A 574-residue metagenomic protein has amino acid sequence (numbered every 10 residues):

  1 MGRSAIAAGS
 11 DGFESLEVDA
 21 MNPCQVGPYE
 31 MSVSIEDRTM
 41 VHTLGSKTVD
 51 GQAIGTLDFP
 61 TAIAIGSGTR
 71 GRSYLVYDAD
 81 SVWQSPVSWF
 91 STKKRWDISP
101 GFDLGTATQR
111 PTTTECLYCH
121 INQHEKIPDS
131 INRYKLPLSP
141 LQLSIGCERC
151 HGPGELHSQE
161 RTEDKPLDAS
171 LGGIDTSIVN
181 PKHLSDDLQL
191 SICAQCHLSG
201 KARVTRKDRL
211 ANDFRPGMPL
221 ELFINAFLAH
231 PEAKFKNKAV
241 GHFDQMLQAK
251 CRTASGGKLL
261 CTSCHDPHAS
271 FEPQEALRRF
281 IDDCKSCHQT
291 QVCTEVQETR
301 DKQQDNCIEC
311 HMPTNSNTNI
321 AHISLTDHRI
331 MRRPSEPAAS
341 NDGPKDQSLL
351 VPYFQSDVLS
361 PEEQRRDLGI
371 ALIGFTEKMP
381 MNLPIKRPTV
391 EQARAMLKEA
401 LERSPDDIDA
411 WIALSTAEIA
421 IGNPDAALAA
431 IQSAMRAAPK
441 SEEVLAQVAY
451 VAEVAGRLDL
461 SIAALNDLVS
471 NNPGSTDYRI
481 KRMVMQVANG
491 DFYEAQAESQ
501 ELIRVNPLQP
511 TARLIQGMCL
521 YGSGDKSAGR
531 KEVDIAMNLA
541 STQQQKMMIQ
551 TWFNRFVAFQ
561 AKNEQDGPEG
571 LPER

Functional and structural regions predicted by a protein language model:
M1-S67, S73, P86, I98-G101 (+1 more regions): Primarily the internal scaffold of c-type cytochrome electron-transfer domains, especially repeated/multiheme c-type
G374, A420, V454-A455, A488-N489 (+2 more regions): Register position in tetratricopeptide repeats
P405, P439, P473-G474, P507 (+1 more regions): Short coil turns that delineate tetratricopeptide repeat
A410, V444, Y478, A512 (+1 more regions): TPR alpha-solenoid repeat register
A413, Q447, K481, I515 (+1 more regions): Canonical tetratricopeptide repeat
L514, G522-R574: Terminal, low-structured helical/coil segments at or just beyond the last alpha-helical repeat
